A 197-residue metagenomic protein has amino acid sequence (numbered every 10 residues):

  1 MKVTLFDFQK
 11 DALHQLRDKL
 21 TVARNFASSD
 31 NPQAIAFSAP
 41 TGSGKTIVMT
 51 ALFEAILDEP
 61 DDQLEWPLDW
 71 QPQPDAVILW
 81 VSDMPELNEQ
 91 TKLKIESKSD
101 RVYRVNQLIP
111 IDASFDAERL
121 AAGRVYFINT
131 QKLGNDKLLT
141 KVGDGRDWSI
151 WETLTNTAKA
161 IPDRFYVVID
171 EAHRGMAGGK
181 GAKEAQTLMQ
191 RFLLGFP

Functional and structural regions predicted by a protein language model:
M1-P197: RecA-like P-loop NTPase motor core of helicase/translocase proteins
